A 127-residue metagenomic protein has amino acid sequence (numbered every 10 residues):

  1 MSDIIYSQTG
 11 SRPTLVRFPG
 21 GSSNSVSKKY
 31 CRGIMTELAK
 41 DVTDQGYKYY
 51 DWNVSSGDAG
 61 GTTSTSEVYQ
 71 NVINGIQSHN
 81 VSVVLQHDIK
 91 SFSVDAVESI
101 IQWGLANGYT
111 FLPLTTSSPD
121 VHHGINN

Functional and structural regions predicted by a protein language model:
M1-T9, N24-N80, S93-A96: Alpha-helical scaffold elements lining the catalytic groove of polysaccharide deacetylases
G10-V16, S22, L38, Y69 (+2 more regions): N-terminal, helix-rich and Lys/Arg-enriched segments in bacterial and organellar proteins
P13-F18, K48-N53, S82-Q86, F111-L114: Structural recognition of the beta-strand scaffold that forms the well-ordered cores of secreted hydrolase catalytic
G20, S56, S118-P119: Conserved beta-strand edge residues that scaffold enzyme active sites
H79, H87, H122-H123: Histidine (H) residue identity feature
S91-N127: C-terminal domain-boundary segment and adjacent tail
